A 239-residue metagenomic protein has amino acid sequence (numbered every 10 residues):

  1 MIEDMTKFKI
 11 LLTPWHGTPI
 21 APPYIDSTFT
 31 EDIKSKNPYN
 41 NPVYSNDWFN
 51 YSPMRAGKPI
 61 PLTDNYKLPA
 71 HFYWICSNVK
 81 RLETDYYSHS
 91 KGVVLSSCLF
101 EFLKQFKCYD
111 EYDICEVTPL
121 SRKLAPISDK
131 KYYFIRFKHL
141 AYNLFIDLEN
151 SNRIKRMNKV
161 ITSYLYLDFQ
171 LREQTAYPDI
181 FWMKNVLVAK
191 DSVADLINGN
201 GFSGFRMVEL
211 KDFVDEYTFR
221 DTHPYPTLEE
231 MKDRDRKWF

Functional and structural regions predicted by a protein language model:
M1-P61: N-terminal ordered "arm"
D4-M5, T118-F239: Acidic, proline/glycine-rich low-complexity IDRs
W15, I20-Y24, Y39, L62 (+6 more regions): Generic low-complexity segments that are intrinsically disordered, proline-rich and/or Lys/Arg-biased
G57, Y66-H71, K107, N152 (+2 more regions): Short, flexible coil/linker elements and helix-boundary hinge sites characteristic of intrinsically disordered
K58-S90: A glycine-rich, hydrophobic loop/mini-helix early in the fold
W74-K80, S96, D168-R172: Short amphipathic alpha-helical segments, especially helix-boundary/capping motifs
E83-F145: Extracellular-facing segments of soluble proteins and assemblies that are Gly/Ser/Thr-biased and enriched in aromatics
